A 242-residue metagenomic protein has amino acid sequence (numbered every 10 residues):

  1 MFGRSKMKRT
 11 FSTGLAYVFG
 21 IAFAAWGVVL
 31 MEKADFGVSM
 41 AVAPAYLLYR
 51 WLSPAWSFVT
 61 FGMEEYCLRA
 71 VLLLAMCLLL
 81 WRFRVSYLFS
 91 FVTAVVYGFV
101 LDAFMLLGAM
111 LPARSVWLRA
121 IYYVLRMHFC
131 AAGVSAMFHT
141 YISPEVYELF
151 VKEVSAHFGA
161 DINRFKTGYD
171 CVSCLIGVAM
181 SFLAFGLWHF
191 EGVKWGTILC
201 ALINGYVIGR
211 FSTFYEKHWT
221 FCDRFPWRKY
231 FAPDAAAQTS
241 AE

Functional and structural regions predicted by a protein language model:
F2-E242: Core subunits and conserved enzymes of cellular information-processing and envelope-translocation systems across
